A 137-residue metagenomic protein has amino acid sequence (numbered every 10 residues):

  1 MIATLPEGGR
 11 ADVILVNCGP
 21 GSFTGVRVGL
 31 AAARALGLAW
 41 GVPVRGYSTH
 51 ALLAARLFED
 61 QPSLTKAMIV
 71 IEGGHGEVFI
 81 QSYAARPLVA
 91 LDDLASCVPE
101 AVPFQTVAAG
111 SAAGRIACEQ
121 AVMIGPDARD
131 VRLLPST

Functional and structural regions predicted by a protein language model:
M1-V16, P20: N-terminal beta-alpha supersecondary unit
A3, R34, L38, E59: Short, well-ordered alpha-helices that flank and scaffold nucleotide-derived cofactor binding pockets
A11-N17, G25, K66-V70: Short glycine-aspartate micro-motif
L15-T49: DPxDG-like acidic metal-binding loop motif
R45-T137: Oxyanion-binding and handling regions
